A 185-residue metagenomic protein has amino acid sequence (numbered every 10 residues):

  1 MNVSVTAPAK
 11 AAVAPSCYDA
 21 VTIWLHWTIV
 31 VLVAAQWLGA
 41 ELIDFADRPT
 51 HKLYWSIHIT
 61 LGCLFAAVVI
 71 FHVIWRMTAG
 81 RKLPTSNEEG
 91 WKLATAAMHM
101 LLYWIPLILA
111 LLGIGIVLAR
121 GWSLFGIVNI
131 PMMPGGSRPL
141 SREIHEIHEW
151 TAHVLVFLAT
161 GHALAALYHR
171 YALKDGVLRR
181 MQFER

Functional and structural regions predicted by a protein language model:
M1-R185: Membrane-embedded alpha-helical bundles that constitute the cytochrome b-like, heme-associated redox core of multi-pass
